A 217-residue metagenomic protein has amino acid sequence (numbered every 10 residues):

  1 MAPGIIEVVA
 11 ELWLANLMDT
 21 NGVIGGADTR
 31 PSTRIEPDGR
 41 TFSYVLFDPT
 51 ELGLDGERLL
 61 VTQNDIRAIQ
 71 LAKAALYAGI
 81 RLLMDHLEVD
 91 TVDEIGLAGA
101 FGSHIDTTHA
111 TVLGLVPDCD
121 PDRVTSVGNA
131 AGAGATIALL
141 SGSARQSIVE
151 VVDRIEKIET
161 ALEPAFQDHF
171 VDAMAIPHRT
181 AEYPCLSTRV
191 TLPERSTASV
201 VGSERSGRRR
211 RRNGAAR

Functional and structural regions predicted by a protein language model:
M1-R217: Helical "lid/coupling" subdomains associated with nucleotide-phosphate turnover
